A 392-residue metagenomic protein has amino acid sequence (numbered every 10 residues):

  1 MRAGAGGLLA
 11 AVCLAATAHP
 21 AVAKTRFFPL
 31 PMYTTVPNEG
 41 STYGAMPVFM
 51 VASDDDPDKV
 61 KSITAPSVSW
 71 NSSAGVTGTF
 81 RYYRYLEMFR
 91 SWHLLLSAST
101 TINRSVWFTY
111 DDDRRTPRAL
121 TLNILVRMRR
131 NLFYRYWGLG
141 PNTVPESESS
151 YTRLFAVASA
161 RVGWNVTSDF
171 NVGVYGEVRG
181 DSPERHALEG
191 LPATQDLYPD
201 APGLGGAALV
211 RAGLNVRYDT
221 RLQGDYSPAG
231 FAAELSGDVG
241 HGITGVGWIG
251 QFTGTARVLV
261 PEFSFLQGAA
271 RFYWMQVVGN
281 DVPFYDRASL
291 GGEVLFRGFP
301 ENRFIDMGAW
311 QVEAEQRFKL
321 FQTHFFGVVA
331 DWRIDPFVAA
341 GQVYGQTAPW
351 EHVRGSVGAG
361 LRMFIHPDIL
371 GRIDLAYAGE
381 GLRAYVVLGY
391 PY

Functional and structural regions predicted by a protein language model:
M1-R2: N-terminal secretory signal peptides that target proteins for export/translocation
G6-A16: Bacterial N-terminal signal peptides
A21-R26, S53-K61, E87-S91, R115-T121 (+6 more regions): Short loop/turn motifs that connect adjacent beta-strands in outer-membrane beta-barrel proteins
K24-P29, T35-L204, L370-G371, Y377-Y392: Gram-negative/organellar outer-membrane beta-barrel architecture
T25-F27, E39-Y43, A74-G78, I102-V106 (+10 more regions): Residues that define the transmembrane beta-barrel architecture of outer-membrane proteins
Q195-G205, L209-I334, V386: C-terminal outer-membrane beta-barrel translocator/porin domains of Gram-negative envelope proteins and their
P336-Y344: Small/polar (Gly/Ser/Thr/Ala-rich) solvent-exposed segments that form structured loops/beta-strands/short helices used
